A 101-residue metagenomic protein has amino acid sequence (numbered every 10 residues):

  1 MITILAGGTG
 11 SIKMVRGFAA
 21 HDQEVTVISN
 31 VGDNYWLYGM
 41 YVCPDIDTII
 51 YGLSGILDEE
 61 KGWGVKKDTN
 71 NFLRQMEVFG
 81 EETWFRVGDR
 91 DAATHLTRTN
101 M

Functional and structural regions predicted by a protein language model:
M1-P44: N-terminal phosphate-binding or glycine-rich loops at protein starts, especially the Walker A/P-loop of NTPases
N30-M101: Electropositive, gly/pro-rich neighborhoods at or near active sites that engage anionic ligands
